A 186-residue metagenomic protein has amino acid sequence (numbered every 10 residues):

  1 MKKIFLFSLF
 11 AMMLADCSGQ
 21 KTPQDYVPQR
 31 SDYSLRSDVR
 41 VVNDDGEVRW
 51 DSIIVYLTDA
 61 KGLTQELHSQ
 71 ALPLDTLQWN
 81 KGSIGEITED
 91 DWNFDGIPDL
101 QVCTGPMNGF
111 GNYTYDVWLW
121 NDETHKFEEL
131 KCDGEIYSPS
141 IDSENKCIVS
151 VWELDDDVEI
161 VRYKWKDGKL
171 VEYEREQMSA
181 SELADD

Functional and structural regions predicted by a protein language model:
F5-S8, D16-Y56, P139-D186: Acidic, small-residue rich beta-repeat scaffolds with periodic aromatic anchors
R49-S83: N-terminal, post-signal-peptide region of Sec/Tat-exported proteins
T58-A60, F110-L130, R162-G168: Beta-propeller blade repeat segments, especially FG-GAP/WD-type strand-to-loop junctions in 6- to 7-bladed propeller
E66-A71, E128-G134, E172-S179: Beta-propeller fold detector
A71-E86, C132-S143, L183: Repeat-based blade/solenoid architectures
T88-W92: Calcium-binding motifs, dominated by EF-hand helix-loop-helix domains
D95: Acidic carboxylate motifs that coordinate Ca2+ or other divalent cations, activating on Asp/Glu
L100-T104: Hydrophobic beta-strand segments that make up the repeating blades of beta-propeller and related beta-repeat
